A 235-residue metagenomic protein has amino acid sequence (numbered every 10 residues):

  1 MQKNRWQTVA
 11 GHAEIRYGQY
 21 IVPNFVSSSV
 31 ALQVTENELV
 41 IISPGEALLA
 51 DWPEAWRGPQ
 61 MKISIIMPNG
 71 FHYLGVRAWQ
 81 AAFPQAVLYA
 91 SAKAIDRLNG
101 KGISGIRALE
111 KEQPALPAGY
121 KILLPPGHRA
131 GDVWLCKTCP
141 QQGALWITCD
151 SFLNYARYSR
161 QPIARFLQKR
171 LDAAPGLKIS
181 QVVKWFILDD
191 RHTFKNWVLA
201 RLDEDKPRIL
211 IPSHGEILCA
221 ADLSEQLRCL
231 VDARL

Functional and structural regions predicted by a protein language model:
M1-E36: Zn-dependent metallo-beta-lactamase
Q2, W6, V22, I41 (+1 more regions): Metallo-beta-lactamase
V22-F25, V30-S64: Pre-active-site segment of Zn-dependent metallo-hydrolases
N37-E38, Q60-I63, Q85, Q142-A144 (+1 more regions): A general structural motif
I42-G45, I66-G70, A90-A92, P125-P126 (+2 more regions): Short His-Asn-centered micro-motif
L48-A50, G70-G75, I95-N99, L153-A156 (+1 more regions): Active-site environment of divalent metal-dependent phosphoester hydrolases
P53-L116, C229-L230: Active-site HxH/HxHxD metal-binding segment of metal-dependent hydrolases
Y89-P140, D189-W197, L202: Metallo-beta-lactamase
